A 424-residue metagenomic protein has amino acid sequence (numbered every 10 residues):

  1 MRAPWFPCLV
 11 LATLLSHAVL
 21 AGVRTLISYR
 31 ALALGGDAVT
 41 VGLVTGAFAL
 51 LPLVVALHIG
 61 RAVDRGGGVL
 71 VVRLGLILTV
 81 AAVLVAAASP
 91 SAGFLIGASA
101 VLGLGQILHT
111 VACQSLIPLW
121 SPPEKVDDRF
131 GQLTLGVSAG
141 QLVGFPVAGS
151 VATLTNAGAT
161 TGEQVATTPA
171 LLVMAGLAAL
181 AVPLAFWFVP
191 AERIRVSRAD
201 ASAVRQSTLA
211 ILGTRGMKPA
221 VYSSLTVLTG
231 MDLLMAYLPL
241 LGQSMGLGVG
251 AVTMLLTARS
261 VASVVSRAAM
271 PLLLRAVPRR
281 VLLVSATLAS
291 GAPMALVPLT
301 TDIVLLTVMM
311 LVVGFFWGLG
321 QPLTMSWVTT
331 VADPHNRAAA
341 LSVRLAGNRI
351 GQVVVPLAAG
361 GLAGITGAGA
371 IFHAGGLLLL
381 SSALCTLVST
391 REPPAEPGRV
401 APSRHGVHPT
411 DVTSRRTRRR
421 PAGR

Functional and structural regions predicted by a protein language model:
M1-A3, F188-V221, S403-R418: Juxtamembrane intracellular "pre-TM" segments in multi-pass secondary transporters
R2-A49, K218-P219, S223, V227-L241 (+1 more regions): Helix-loop boundary and gating motifs at the non-cytosolic
L20, V101-C113, V312-T324: Core transmembrane helices of Major Facilitator Superfamily
G35, G67, A88-P90, T300-T301: Helix-breaking motifs and short loop linkers at transmembrane-helix boundaries and internal kinks in secondary membrane
V55-G67, S266-P278: Helix-to-loop junctions at the C-terminal end of transmembrane segments in multipass secondary transporters
L70-L84, V281-A295: Structural signature of the two symmetry-related core transmembrane helices
A100-V137: Cytoplasmic helix-loop-helix junction between adjacent transmembrane helices in 12-TM secondary transporters
A175-V196, C385-T390: C-terminal membrane-cytosol helix-exit motif in multi-pass small-molecule transporters
